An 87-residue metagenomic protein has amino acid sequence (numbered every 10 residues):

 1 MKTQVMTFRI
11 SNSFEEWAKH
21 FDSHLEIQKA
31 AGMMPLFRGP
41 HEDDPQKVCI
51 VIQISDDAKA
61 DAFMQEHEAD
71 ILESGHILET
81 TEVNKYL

Functional and structural regions predicted by a protein language model:
M1-I71, E79-L87: Short S/T/G/P-rich N-terminal loop/turn motif that feeds into the first structured element of a domain
